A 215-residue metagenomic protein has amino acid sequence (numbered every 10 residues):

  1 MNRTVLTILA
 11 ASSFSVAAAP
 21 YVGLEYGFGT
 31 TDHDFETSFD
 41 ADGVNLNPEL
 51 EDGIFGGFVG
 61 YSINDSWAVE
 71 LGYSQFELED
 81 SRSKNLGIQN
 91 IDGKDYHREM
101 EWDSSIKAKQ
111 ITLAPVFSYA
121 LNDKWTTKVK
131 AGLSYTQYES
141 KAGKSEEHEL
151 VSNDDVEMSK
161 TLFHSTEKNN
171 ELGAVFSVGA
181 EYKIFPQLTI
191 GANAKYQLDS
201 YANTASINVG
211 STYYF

Functional and structural regions predicted by a protein language model:
M1-Y21: Cleavable N-terminal export/targeting peptides
A17-Q75, F117-A120: Short glycine/proline- and aromatic-enriched beta-strand/turn motifs that initiate or cap beta-hairpins
P20-V22, S66-L71, K124-T127, Y182-A192: Repeated loop/turn-to-beta-strand initiation elements of outer-membrane beta-barrel proteins
L24, G57-Y61, L113-Y119, A131-L133 (+3 more regions): Residues on the lipid-exposed face of transmembrane beta-strands in outer-membrane beta-barrel proteins
L24-F28, L71-Q75, V129-Y135, A192-Y196: Transmembrane beta-barrel strands of outer-membrane/channel proteins
G27, T31, A120, K130 (+2 more regions): Mature, Sec-exported extracytoplasmic domains of Gram-positive
T31-D52, Q75-Q110, T136-E171, Y196-L198: Extracellular/periplasm-exposed beta-strand and loop segments of Gram-negative cell-envelope proteins, dominated by
F76, F176-F215: Predominantly the C-terminal beta-signal and adjacent terminal strand-loop region of outer-membrane beta-barrel
